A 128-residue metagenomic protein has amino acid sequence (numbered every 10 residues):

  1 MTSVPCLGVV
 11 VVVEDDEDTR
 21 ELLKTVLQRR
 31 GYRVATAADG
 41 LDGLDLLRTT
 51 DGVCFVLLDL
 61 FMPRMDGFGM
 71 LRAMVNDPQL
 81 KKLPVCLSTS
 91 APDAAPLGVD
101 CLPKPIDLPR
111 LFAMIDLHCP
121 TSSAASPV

Functional and structural regions predicted by a protein language model:
M1-V11, D107-V128: Non-catalytic signal-transmission and effector/linker regions of two-component phosphorelay proteins
E14: Conserved acidic carboxylate
E21-R29: Charged docking surfaces used in two-component/phosphorelay signaling
T36-D45, G67: Helix N-cap/capping motif at the beta->alpha junctions
D45, F68-K81: Short amphipathic alpha-helix used as the core "switch/output" element in two-component signaling
D59: Active-site residues of response regulator receiver
M62: Receiver (REC) domain active-site loop signature in two-component systems and cognate sites in sensor histidine kinases
C86-T89: Hydrophobic/aromatic residues positioned on beta-strands within the core alpha/beta folds
